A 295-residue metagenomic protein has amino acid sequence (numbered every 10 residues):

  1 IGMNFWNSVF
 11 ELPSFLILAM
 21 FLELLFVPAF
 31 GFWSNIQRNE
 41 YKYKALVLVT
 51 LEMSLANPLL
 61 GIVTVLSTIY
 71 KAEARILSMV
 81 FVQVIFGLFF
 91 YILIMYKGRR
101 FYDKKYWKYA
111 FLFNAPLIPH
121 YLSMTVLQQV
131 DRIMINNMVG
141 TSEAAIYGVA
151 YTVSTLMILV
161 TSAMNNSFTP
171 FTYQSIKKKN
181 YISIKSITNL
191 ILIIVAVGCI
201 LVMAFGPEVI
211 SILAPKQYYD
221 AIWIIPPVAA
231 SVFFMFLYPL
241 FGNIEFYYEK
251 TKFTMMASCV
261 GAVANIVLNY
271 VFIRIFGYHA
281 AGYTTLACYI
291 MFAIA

Functional and structural regions predicted by a protein language model:
I1, S154-K178, T188, G242-Y247: Helix-loop junctions and terminal segments of transmembrane helices in multi-pass membrane transport/translocation
N4-M20, A204-F233, P239, H279: Interfacial segments at transmembrane-helix termini and the short loops linking adjacent helices
I17, T141-T152, A221-P226: Small-residue hotspots at the loop-to-helix junctions and early N-terminal turns of transmembrane alpha-helices
L18, V47-Y96, C259-A264, Y278-A295: Hydrophobic alpha-helical transmembrane segments
F26-L48, I94, G98, A229-V260: Membrane-interface junctions at transmembrane-helix termini in multi-pass inner-membrane proteins
K44, L48, A72-M79, L88-Q128 (+2 more regions): Interhelical loop/hinge segments that connect adjacent transmembrane helices in multipass membrane
F111, G148, K179-F205, I222-I225: Interfacial transmembrane-helix starts/ends
P116, D131-I133, E143-T161, L190: Alpha-helical transmembrane segments of polytopic membrane transporters and translocases
